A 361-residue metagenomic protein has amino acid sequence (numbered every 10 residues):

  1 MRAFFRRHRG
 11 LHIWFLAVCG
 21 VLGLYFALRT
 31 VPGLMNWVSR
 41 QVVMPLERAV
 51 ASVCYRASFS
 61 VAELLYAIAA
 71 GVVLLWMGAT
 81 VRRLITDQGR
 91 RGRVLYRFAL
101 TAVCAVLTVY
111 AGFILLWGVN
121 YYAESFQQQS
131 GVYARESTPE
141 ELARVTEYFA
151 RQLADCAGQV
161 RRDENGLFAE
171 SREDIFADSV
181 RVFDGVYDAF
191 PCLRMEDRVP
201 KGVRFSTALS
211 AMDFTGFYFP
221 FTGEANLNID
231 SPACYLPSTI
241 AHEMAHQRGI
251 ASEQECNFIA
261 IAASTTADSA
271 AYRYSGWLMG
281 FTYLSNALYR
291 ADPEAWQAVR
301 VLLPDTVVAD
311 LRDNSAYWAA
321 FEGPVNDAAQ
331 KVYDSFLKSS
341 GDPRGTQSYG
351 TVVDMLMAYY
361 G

Functional and structural regions predicted by a protein language model:
F4-V18, R97-V103: Alpha-helical transmembrane segments and their helix-start/interface "positive-inside/aromatic belt" motifs in integral
C19-R83: Membrane-embedded alpha-helical segments of integral membrane proteins
S58, L236-N257, I261-A262: Active-site recognition of the HExxH zinc-binding catalytic motif
V73-A79, G92-Q127: Transmembrane alpha-helices and immediately adjacent membrane-cytoplasm interface residues in multi-pass integral
G118-D188: Membrane-interface segments at or immediately adjacent to transmembrane helices that form the boundary between
E140-V145, F149, A251-W296: Post-HExxH zinc-binding segment in Zn-dependent metallohydrolases
R161-I229, A233: Auxiliary, metal-adjacent structural segments of Zn-dependent hydrolase domains
D305-G361: Pan-zinc metallopeptidase signature
